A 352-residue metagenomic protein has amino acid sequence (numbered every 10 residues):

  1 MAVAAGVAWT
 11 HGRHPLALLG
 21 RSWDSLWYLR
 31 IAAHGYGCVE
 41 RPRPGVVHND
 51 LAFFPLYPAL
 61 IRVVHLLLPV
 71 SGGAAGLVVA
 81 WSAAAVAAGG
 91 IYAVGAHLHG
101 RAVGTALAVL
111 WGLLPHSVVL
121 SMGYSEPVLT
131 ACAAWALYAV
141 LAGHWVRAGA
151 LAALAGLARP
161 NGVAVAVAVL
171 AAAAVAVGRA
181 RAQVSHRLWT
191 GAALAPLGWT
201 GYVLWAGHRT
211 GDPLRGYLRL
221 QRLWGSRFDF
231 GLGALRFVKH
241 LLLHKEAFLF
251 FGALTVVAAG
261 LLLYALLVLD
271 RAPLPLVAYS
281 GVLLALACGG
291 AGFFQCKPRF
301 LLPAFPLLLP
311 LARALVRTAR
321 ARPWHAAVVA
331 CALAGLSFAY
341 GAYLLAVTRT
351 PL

Functional and structural regions predicted by a protein language model:
M1-H11, P15, G20, S25 (+5 more regions): Membrane-lumen/periplasm interface segments of specific transmembrane helices in polyprenyl phosphate-linked
W23-G37, G45-P69, F230-L235: Short hydrophobic/aromatic helix or loop-helix immediately within or flanking a transmembrane segment in polytopic
P55, A59, L67-V86, A247-A253: Loop-to-helix entry region of an early transmembrane alpha helix in multi-pass inner-membrane enzymes
V63, V78-L98, G260-A265: Transmembrane-helix motifs of polytopic, lipid-linked glycan transferases
S71-A75, I91-L113, R147, A278: Transmembrane-helix signature of polytopic, membrane-embedded enzymes that assemble or transfer cell-envelope glycans
V79-A83, H97-A102, A106-Y138, A155-V167 (+1 more regions): Multi-pass, polyprenyl lipid-linked donor-dependent membrane glycosyltransferases
R101, A136-R147, L315: Membrane-interface transmembrane helices that cradle and orient dolichyl/undecaprenyl
A192-P196, R317-A346: Signature aromatic-anchored transmembrane alpha helix within multi-pass, membrane-resident enzymes that catalyze glycan
